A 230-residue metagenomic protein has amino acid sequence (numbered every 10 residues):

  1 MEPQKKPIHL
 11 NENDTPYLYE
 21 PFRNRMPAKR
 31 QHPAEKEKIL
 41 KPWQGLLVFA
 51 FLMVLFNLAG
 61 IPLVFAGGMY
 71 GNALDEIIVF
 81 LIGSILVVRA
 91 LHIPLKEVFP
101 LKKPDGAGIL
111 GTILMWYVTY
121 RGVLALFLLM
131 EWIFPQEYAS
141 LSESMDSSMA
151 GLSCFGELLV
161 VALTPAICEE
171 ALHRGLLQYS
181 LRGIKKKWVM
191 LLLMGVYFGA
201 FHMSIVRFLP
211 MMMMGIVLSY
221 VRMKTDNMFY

Functional and structural regions predicted by a protein language model:
M1-P100: N-terminal, membrane-interfacial amphipathic/helix-forming hydrophobic leader that caps and precedes the first
K41-F49, M69-I77, P104, G108-T112 (+4 more regions): Residue-level signature of transmembrane alpha-helical entry/exit and packing/kink sites in multi-pass membrane
F51-L55, I78-I82, L110, L114 (+5 more regions): Lipid-exposed faces of alpha-helical membrane segments in multi-pass integral membrane proteins
L55-L63, I82-A90, V118-M130, Y197 (+2 more regions): Alpha-helical membrane-inserting segments
P62-G67, R89-V98, K102, L129-E137 (+6 more regions): Membrane-interface elements of multi-pass transporters and channels
I82-G83, L95, G122, L126 (+3 more regions): Hydrophobic/aromatic residues in alpha-helical transmembrane segments
K96-C168, Y179, G183: Juxtamembrane helix-loop-helix connectors linking adjacent transmembrane helices in multi-pass membrane enzymes
C154-Y230: Transmembrane helix-loop-helix hairpins at the membrane interface of multi-pass integral membrane proteins
